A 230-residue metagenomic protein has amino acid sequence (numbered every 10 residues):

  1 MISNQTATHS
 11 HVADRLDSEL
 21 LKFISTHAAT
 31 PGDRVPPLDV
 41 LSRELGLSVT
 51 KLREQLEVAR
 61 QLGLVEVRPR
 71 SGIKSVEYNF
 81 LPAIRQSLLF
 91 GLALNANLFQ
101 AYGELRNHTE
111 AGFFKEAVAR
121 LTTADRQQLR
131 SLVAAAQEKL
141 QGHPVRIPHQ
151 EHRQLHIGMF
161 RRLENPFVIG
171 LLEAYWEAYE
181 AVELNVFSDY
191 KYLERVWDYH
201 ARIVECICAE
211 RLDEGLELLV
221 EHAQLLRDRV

Functional and structural regions predicted by a protein language model:
M1-L105: Short linear motifs at protein or domain termini
S25-A29, V118, C208: Short, locally clustered residues in the helix-turn-helix/winged-helix DNA-binding domain
N95-A96, E183-V186: Short alpha-helical transmembrane interface motifs in multi-pass membrane proteins
L105-L184, V196-H200, E205, E214-L225 (+1 more regions): Conserved amphipathic alpha-helical segments that form helical-bundle/coiled-coil interaction surfaces
S188, Y192: Solvent-exposed loop and edge beta-strand segments that line ligand/cofactor-binding and catalytic clefts
